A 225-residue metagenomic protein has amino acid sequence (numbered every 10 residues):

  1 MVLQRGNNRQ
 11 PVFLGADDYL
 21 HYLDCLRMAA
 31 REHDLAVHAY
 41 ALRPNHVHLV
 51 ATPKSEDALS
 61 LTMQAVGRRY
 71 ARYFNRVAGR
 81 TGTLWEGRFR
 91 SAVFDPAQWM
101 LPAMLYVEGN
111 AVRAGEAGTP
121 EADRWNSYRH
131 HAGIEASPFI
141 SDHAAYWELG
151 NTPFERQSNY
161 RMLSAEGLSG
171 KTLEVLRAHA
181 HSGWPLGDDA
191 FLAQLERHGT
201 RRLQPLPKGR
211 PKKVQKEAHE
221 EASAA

Functional and structural regions predicted by a protein language model:
M1-R43, T52-A225: Short Pro-Cys-Gly-centered "Cys-loop" motif that presents a nucleophilic cysteine in a tight turn
H48-V50: N-terminal functional module of multi-domain proteins
